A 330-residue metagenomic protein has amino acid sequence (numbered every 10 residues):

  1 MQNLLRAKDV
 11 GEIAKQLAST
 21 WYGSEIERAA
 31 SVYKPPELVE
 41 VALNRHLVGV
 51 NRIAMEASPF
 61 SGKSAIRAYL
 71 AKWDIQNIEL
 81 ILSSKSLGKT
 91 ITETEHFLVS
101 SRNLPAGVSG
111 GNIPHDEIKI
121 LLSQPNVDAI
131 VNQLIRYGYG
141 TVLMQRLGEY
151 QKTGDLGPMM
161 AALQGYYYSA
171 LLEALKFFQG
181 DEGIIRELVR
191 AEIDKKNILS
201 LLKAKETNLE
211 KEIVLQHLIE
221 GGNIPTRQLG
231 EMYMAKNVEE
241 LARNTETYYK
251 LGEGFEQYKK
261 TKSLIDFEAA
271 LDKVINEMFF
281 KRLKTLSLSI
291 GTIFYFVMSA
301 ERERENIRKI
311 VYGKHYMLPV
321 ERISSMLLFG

Functional and structural regions predicted by a protein language model:
M1-G330: N-terminal domain-start signal
